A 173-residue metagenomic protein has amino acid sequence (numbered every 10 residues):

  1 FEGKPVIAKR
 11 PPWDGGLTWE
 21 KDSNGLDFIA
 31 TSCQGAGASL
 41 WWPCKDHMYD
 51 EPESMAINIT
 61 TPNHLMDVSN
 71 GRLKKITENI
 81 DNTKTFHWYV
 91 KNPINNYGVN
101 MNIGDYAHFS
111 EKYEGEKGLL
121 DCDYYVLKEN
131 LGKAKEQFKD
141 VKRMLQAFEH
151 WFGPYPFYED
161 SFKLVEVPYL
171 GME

Functional and structural regions predicted by a protein language model:
F1-K21, D81: A surface-exposed beta-strand-loop module
G3-K4, D14, L26, C33-G37 (+1 more regions): Low-complexity, intrinsically disordered short peptide segments enriched in small/polar/basic residues
G16-A30, Y97-M101: Propeptide (latency) domains of metzincin metalloproteases
T31-S39, C44-E173: Hydrophobic helix-coil surface modules that form long, contiguous segments used for peptide/substrate interaction
